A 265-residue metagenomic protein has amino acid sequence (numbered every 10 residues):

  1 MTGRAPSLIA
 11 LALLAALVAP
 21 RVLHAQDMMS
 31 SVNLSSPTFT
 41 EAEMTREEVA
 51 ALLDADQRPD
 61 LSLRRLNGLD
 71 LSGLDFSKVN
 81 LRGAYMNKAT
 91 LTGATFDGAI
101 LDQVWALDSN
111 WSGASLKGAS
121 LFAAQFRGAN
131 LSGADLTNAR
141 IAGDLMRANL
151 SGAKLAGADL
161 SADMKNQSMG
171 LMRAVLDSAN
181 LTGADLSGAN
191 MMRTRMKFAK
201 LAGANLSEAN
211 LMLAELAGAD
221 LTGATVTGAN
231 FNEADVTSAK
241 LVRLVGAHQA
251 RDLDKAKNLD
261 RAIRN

Functional and structural regions predicted by a protein language model:
M1, A19, D56-Q57: Short, flexible coil/linker elements and helix-boundary hinge sites characteristic of intrinsically disordered
M1-A10: Bacterial N-terminal signal peptides that target proteins for export
I9-V18: Bacterial N-terminal signal peptides
L23-N265: Tandem repeat scaffolds
